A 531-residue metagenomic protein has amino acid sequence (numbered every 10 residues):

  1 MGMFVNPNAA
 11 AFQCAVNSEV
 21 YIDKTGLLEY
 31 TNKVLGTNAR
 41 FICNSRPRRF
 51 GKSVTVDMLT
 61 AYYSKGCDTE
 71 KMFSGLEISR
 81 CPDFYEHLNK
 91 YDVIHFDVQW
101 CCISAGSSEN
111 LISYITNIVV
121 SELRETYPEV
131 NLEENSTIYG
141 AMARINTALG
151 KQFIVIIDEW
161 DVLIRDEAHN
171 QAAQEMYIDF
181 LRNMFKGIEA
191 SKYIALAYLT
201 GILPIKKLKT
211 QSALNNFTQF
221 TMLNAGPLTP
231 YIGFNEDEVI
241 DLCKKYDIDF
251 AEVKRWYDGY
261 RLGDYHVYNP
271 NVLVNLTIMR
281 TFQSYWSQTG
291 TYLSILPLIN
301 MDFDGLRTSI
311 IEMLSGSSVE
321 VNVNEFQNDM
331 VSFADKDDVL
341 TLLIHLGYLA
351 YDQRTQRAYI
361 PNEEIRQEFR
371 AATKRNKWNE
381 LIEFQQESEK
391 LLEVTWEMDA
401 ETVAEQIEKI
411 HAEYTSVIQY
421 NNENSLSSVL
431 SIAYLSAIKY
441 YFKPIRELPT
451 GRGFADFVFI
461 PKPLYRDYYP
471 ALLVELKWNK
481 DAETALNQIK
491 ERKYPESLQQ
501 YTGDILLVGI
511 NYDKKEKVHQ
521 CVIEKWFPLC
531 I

Functional and structural regions predicted by a protein language model:
M1-N422, A437-Y441, I445: Phosphate-binding site recognition
I154, P470-V474, L506: Structural motif
Q174-D179, W478-P495: Mg2+/Mn2+-dependent nuclease catalytic core
M184-S191, T341-L349, S431-S436, Q488-V508: Metal-dependent nuclease catalytic cores in nucleic-acid-processing enzymes, especially RNase H-like/related
D337, D352-R370, T450-G451, D456 (+2 more regions): Positively charged interface segments
L430, A455-P461, Y469-K480, R492: Conserved catalytic cores of phosphodiester-cleaving nucleases, focusing on short active-site segments
K443-Y465: Catalytic centers of nucleases
S497, G503-I531: Domain-level recognition of nuclease-like catalytic cores that cleave nucleotide substrates
